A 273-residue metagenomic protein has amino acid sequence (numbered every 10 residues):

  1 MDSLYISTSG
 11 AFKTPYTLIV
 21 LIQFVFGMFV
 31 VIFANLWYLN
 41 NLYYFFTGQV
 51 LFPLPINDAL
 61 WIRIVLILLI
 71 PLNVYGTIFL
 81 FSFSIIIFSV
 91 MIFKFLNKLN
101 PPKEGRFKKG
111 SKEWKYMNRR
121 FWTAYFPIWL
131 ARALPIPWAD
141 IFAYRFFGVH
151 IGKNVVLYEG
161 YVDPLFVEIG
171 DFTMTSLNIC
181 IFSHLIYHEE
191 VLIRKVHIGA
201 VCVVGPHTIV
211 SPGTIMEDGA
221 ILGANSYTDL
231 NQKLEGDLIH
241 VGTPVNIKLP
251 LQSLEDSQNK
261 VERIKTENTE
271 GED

Functional and structural regions predicted by a protein language model:
M1-I141, R145, L251-D273: Terminal amphipathic alpha-helical/low-complexity segments used for targeting or macromolecular assembly
D2, S176-H184, H188-D273: Glycine-rich hexapeptide-repeat left-handed beta-helix
R119-I221: Membrane-proximal soluble helical/coiled-coil segments that couple transmembrane anchors to catalytic or regulatory
